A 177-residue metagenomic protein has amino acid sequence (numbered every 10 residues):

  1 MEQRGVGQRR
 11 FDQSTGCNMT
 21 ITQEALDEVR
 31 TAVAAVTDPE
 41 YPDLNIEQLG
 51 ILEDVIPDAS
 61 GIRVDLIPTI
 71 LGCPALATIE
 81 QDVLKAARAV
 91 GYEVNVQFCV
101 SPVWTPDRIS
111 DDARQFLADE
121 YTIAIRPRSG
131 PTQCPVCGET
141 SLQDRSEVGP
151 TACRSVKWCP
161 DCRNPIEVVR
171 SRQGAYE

Functional and structural regions predicted by a protein language model:
E2, R9-E177: Domain-level signature for proteins that mediate thiol-based redox and metal-cofactor handling
